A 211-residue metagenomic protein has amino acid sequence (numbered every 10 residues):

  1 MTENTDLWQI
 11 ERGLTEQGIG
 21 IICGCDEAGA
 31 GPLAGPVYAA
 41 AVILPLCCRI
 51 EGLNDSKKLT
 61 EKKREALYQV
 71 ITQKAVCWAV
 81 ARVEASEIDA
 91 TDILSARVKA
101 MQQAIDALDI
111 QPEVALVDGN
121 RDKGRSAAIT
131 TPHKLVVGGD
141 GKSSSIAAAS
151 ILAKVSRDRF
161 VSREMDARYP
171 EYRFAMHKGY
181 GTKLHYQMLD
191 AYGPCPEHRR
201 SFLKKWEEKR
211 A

Functional and structural regions predicted by a protein language model:
M1-A211: RNase H-like, Mg2+-dependent phosphodiesterase core, and more generally RNA phosphate-backbone-engaging helix-loop
